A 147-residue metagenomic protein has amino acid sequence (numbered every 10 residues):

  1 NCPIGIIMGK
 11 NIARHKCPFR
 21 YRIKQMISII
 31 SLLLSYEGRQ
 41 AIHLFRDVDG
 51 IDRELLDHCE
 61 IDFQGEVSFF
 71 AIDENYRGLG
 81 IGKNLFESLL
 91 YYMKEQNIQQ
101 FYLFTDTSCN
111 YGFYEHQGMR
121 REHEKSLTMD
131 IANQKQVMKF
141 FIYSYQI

Functional and structural regions predicted by a protein language model:
C2-I6, G65: Glycine-rich phosphate/pyrophosphate-binding loop shared by adenosine-nucleotide-utilizing enzymes
I7-G9, I72: GNAT/GCN5-related N-acetyltransferase fold signature
I12-G65, M129-Q136: Conserved acyl-donor/pantetheine-binding loop and adjacent beta-alpha core of acyl/acetyltransferases and related
R53, K83, E95, T107-E124: Conserved active-site alpha-helix within GNAT-family acetyltransferase domains
Q64-G65, M93-D106: Conserved GNAT acetyl-CoA-binding A-motif
F70, E74-R77, Y102-G112, L127-I131: Conserved beta-strand-loop-alpha-helix junction that forms the acyl-donor binding cleft
I72, G78-Y91, H116: Conserved acetyl-CoA-binding loop-helix of GNAT-fold acetyltransferases
Q136-S144: Short hydrophobic/aromatic beta-strand or adjacent loop that forms the aromatic wall/cage of a ligand/substrate-binding
